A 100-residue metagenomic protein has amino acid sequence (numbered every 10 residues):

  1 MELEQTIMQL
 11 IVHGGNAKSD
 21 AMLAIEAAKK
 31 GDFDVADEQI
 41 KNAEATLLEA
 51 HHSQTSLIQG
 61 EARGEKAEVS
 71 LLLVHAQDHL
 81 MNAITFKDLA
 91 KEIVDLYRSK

Functional and structural regions predicted by a protein language model:
M1-K100: Terminal alpha-helical segments
